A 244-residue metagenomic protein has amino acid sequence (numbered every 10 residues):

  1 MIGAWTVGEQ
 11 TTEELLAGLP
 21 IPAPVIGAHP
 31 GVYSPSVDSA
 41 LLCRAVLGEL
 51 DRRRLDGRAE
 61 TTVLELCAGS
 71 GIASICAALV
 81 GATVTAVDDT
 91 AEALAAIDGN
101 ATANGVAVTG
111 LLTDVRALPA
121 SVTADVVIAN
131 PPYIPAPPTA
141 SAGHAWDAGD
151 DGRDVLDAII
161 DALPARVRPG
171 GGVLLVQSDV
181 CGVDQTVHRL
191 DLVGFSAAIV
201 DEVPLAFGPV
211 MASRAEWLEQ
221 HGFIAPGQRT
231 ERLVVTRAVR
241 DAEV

Functional and structural regions predicted by a protein language model:
I2-V80, A96, E219-E243: SAM-dependent Rossmann-like transferase core, predominantly class I methyltransferases with a strong bias toward
S39, N130, I159, V173: Residue-level signal for inorganic ion chemistry
C43-V122, V126-A129, P135-P137, A145 (+1 more regions): Conserved SAM/SAH cofactor-binding pocket of Class I
P132, V176-D179: Short strand-turn motif at the edge of the Rossmann-like AdoMet-binding core
A142-R168: Glycine-rich S-adenosyl-L-methionine
G170-V176: Conserved beta-strand signature within the Rossmann-like core of class I S-adenosyl-L-methionine
V180, F195-A206: Conserved S-adenosyl-L-methionine
C181-F195: Short, electropositive alpha-helical surface patch
